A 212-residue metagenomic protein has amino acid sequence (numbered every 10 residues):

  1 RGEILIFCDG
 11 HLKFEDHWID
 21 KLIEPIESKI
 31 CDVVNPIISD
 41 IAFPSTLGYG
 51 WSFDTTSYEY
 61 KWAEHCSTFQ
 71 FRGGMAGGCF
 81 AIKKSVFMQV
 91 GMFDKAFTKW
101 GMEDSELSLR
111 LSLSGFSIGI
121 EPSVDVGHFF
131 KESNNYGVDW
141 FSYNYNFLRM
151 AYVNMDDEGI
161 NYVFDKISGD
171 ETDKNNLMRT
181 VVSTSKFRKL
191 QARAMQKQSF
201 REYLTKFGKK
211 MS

Functional and structural regions predicted by a protein language model:
G2, K29-C31, F116: Short, high-confidence coil segments that cap the C-terminus of an alpha-helix and link into the following beta-strand
L5: Short aromatic/hydrophobic "clamp" motif used to bind/position activated sugar donors
H11-K13, F97: Acidic metal-phosphate-binding loop of nucleotide-sugar-dependent transferases
K13-D54: Conserved donor NDP-sugar-binding/catalytic core segment of glycosyltransferases
L22, G78-G91, A96-V124: A short, conserved alpha-helix in the catalytic core of glycosyltransferases
A63-A81: A recurrent flexible, glycine/aromatic-enriched loop bordering the glycosyltransferase active site that acts as
G77, D139-S212: Terminal low-complexity segments of carbohydrate-biosynthetic enzymes
E121-G137: Active-site donor/metal-binding and catalytic loop motifs of nucleotide-sugar-dependent glycosylation enzymes
